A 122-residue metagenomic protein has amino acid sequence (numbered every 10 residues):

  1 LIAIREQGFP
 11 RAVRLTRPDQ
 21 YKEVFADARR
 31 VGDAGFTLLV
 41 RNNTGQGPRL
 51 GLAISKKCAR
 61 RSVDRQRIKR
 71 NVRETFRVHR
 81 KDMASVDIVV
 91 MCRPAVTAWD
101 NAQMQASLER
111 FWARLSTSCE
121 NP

Functional and structural regions predicted by a protein language model:
L1-P122: Positively charged, solvent-exposed patches that mediate nucleic-acid binding
